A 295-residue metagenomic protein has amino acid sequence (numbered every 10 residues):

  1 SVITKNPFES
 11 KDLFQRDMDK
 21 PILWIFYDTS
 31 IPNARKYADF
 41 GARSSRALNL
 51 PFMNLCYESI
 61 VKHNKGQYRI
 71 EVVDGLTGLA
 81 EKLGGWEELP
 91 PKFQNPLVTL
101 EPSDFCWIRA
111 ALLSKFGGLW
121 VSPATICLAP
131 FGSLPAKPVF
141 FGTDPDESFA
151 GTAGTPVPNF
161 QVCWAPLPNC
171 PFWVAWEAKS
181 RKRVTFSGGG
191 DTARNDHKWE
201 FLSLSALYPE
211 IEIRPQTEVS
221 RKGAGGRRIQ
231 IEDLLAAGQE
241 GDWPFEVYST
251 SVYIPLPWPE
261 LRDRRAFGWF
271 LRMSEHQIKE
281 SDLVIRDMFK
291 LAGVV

Functional and structural regions predicted by a protein language model:
S1-F105, P123-V295: Glycosyltransferase-associated regions of secretory-pathway enzymes, highlighting luminal stem/catalytic domains
C106-G118: Small-residue hinge/turn detector
